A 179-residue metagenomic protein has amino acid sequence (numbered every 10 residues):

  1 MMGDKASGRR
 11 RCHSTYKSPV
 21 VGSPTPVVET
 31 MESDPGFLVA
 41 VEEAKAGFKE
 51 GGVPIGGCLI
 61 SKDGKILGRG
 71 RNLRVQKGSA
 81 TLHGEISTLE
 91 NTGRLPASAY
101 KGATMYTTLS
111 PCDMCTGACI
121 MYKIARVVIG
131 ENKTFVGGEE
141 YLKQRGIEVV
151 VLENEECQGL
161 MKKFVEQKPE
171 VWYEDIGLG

Functional and structural regions predicted by a protein language model:
M1-G47, K101, G117-G179: Zinc-dependent deaminase
F48-G52: Short loop/turn motifs at secondary-structure junctions and domain boundaries
I55-G64: Short beta-strand scaffold segments in enzyme catalytic cores
R74-S87: A short, polar/charged loop-to-alpha-helix boundary motif
S98-S110: Immediate flanking context of iron-sulfur cluster ligation sites
